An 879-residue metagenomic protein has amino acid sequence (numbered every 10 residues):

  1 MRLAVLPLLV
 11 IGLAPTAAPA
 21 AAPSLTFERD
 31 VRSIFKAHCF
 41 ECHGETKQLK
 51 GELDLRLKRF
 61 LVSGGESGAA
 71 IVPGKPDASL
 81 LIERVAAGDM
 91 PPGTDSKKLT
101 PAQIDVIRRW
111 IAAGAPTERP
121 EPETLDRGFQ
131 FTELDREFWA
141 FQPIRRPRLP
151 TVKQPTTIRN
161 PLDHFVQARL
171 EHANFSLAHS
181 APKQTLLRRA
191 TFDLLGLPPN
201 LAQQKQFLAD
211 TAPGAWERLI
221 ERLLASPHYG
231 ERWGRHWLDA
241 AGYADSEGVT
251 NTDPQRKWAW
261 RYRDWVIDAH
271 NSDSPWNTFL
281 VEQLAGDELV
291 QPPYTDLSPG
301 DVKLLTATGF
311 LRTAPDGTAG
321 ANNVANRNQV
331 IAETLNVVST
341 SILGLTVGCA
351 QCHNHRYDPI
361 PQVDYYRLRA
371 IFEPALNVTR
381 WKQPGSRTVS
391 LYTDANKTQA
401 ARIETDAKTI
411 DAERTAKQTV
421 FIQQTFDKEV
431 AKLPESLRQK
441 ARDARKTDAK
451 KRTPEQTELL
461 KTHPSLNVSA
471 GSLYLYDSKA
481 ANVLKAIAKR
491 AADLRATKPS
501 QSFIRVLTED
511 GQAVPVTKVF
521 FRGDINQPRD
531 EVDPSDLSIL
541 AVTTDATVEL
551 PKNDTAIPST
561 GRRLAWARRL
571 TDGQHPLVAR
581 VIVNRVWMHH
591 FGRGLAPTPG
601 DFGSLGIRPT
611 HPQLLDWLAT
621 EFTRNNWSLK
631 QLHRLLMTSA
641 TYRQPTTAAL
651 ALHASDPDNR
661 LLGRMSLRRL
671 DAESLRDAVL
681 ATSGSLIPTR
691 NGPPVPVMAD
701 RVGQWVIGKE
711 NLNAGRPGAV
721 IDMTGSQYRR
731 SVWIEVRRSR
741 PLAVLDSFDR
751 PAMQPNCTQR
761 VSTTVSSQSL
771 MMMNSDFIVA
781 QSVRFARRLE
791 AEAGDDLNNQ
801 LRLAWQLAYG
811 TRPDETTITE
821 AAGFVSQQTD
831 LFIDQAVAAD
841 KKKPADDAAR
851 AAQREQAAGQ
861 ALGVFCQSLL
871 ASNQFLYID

Functional and structural regions predicted by a protein language model:
A4-T16: Bacterial N-terminal signal peptides
P19-R108, P116-A168, Q184-R189, P199-K205 (+5 more regions): Solvent-exposed helix-loop boundary motif
L53-F60, G114-P116, E121-R148, K257 (+12 more regions): Primarily the internal scaffold of c-type cytochrome electron-transfer domains, especially repeated/multiheme c-type
G74, R84, W110, D193 (+12 more regions): Conserved catalytic core of Hanks-type protein kinase domains
K153-H228, G242-D296, N328-V330, P359 (+10 more regions): Primarily short, surface-exposed interaction patches in extracytoplasmic proteins
F865: Globin-like tetrapyrrole-binding proteins
